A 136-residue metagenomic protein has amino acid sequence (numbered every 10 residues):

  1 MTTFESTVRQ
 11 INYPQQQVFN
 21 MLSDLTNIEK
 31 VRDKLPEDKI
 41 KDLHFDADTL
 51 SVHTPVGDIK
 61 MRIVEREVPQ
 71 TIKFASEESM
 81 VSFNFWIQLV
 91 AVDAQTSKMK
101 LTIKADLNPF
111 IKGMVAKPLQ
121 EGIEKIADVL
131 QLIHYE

Functional and structural regions predicted by a protein language model:
M1-D42: Hydrophobic ligand-binding cavity/cleft-lining segments
F4-S6, G57-K60, V81-W86: Short, surface-exposed coil-to-beta transition loops
T7, V18, I72-K73, M80-F83: Charged low-complexity stretches with an acidic bias
V8-N12, R62, Q88: Generic structural detector for well-ordered beta-strands
V18-L22, I28, I63, F74 (+1 more regions): Hydrophobic pocket/interface hotspot
N20-D33, V68, A116, Q120 (+3 more regions): Short, intrinsically disordered, mixed-charge
E29-K30, K39-S79, I133-E136: Glycine-rich portal/gate segments that line the openings of hydrophobic small-molecule binding cavities
E77-D128: Beta-strand/loop substructures that line and gate deep hydrophobic ligand-binding cavities in soluble
